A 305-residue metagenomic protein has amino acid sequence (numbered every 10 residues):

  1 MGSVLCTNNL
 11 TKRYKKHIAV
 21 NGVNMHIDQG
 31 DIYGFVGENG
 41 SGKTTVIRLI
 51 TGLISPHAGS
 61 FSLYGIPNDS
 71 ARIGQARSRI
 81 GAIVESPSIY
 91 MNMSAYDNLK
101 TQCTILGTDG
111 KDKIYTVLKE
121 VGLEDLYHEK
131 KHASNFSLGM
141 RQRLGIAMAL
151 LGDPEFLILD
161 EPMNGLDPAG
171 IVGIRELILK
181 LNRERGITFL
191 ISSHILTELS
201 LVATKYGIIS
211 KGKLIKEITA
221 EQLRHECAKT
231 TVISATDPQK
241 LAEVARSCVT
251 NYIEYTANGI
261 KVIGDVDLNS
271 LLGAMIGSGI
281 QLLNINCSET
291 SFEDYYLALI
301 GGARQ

Functional and structural regions predicted by a protein language model:
T51: Helix-to-loop junction immediately C-terminal to a conserved catalytic motif
G59-D69, Q75-A76: Conserved ABC transporter NBD signature motif
K100, K111-H128: Conserved ABC ATPase "signature" region
L157-E161: Catalytic Walker B motif of ABC-type/P-loop ATPase nucleotide-binding domains
K229-L299: Short, charged/small-residue-rich alpha-helical element at the C-terminal edge of ABC transporter nucleotide-binding
